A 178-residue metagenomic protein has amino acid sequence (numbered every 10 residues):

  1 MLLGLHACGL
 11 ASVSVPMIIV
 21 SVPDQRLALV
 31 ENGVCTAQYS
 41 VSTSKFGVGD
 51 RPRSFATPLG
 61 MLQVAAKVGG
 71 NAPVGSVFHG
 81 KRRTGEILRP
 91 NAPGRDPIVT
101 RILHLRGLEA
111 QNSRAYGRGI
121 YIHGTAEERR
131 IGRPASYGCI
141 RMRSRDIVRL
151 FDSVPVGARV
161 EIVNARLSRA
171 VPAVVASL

Functional and structural regions predicted by a protein language model:
M1-L2: N-terminal export leaders
L5-P52, L59, E161-L178: Intrinsically disordered, low-complexity, Pro/Ser/Thr/Asn/Gly/Ala-rich spacer/linker segments adjacent to signal
V13, R51-F55, A72-L178: Exported/periplasmic cell-wall-interacting domains
